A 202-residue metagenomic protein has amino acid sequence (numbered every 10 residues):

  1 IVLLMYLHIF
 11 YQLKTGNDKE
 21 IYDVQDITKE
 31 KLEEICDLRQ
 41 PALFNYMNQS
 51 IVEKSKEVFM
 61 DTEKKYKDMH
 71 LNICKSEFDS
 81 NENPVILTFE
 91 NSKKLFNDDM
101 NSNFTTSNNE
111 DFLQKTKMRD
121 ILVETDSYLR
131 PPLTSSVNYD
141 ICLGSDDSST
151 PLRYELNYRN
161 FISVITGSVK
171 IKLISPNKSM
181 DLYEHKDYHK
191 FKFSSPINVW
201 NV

Functional and structural regions predicted by a protein language model:
I1-V202: N-terminal accessory scaffold of Fe(II)-dependent oxygenases
